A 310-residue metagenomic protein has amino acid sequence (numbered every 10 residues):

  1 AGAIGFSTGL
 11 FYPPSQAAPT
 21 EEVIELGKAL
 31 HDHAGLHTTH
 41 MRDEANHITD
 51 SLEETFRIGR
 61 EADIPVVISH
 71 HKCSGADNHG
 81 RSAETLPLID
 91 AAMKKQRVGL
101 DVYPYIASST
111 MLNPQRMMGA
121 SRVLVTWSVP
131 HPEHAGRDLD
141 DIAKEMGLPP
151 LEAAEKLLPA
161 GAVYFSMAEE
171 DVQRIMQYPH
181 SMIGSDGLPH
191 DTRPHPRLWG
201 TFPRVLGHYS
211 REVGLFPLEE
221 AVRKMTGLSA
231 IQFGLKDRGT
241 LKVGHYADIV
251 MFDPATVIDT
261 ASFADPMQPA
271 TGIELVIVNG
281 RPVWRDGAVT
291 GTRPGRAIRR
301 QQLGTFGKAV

Functional and structural regions predicted by a protein language model:
A1-P13, A18, G27, R60 (+2 more regions): Active-site neighborhoods of metal-dependent hydrolases
A1-T55: Divalent metal-binding pocket/active-site signature
G2, H40, D101, G147 (+6 more regions): Divalent metal-coordination and catalytic microenvironments
G9, T38-R42, S69-H71, D101-Y103 (+4 more regions): Generic beta-strand/beta-sheet core signal
S69-H71, V102, E155, E220-K224 (+1 more regions): Beta-strand segments within the central parallel beta-sheet cores of soluble alpha/beta enzyme folds
A162-Q173, P217-V222, A230-M267: Acidic, glycine-enriched loop/beta-strand segments at the rims of small-molecule binding/catalytic pockets
R174-H180, S185-D186, T201, V250-I298: C-terminal cap of metal-dependent C-N hydrolases
I298-V310: Short, solvent-exposed cationic patches
